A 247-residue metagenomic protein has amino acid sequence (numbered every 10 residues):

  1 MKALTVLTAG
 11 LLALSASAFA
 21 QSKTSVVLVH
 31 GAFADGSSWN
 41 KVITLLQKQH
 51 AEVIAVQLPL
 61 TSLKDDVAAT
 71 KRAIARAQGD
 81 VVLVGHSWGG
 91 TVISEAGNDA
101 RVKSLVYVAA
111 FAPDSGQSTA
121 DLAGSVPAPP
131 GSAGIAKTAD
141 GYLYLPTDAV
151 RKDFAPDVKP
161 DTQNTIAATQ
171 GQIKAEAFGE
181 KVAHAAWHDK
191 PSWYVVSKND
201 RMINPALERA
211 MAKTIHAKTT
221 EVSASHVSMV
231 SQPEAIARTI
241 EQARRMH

Functional and structural regions predicted by a protein language model:
A13-S17: N-terminal signal peptide c-region/cleavage motif recognized by signal peptidases
Q21-Q78: Active-site catalytic motif of lipid deacylating hydrolases and related acyltransferases
G31-A34, S87-W88, F111: Active-site glycine-rich loops that stabilize anionic/oxyanionic intermediates across multiple enzyme folds
V84-G89, I93: Gly/Ala-rich beta-loop-alpha elbow adjacent to hydrolase catalytic centers
N98-V102, V106-R151, K174-A177: Flexible "cap/lid" loop of the alpha/beta hydrolase fold
L105, P191-D200: Conserved strand-to-loop "acid loop" that flanks and positions the catalytic carboxylate
T165-W187, N199: Active-site nucleophile elbow and catalytic-triad environment of alpha/beta-hydrolase enzymes
K198-A224, V230, A243: Conserved loop-alpha-helix segment in the C-terminal half of the alpha/beta-hydrolase fold that carries the catalytic
